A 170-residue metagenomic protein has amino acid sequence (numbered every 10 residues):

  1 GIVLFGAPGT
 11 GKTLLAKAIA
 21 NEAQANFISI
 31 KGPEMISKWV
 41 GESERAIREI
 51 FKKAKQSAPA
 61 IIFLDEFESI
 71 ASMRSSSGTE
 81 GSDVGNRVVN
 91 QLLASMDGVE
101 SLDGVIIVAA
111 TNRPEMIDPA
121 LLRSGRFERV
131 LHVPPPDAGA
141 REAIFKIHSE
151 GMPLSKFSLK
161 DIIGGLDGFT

Functional and structural regions predicted by a protein language model:
G1-G165, F169: Walker A/P-loop NTP-binding motif of AAA+ ATPase domains
